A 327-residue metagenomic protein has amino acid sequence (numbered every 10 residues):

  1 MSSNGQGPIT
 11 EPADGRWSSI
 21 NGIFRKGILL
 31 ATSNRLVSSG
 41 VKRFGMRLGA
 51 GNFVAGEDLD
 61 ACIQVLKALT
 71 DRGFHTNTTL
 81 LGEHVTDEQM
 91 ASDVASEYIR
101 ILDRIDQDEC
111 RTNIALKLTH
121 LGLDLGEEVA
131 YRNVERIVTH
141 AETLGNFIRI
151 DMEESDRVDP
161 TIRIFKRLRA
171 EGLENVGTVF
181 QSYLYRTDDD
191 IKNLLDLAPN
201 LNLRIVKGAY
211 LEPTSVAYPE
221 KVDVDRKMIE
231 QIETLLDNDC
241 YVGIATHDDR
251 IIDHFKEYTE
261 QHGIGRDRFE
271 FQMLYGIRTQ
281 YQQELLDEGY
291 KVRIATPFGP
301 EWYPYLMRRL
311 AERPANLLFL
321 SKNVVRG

Functional and structural regions predicted by a protein language model:
S2-G327: Positively charged, amphipathic and often flexible ligand-engagement surfaces
